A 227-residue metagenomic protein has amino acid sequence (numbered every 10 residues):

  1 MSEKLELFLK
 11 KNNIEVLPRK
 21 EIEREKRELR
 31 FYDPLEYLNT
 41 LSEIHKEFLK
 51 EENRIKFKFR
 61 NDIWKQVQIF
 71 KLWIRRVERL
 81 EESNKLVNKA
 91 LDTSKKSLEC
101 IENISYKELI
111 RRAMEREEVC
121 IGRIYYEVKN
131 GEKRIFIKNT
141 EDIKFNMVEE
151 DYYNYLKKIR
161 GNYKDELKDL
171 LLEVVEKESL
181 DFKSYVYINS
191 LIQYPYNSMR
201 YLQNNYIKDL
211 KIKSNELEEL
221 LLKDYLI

Functional and structural regions predicted by a protein language model:
M1-L17, D92, E99, N103 (+2 more regions): Short, Lys/Arg-enriched, disordered terminal segments
S2-I55: ATP-binding pocket architecture of kinase catalytic cores
R19-R30, K46-L49, Q66-E78, Y155 (+1 more regions): A glycine-centered beta->alpha junction motif in the catalytic cores of kinase/phosphotransferase enzymes
R54-V119, D169, L221-D224: ATP-dependent phospho-/nucleotidyl transfer catalytic cores
R76-E82, L86, K107, K183-S184 (+1 more regions): Helical subdomain adjoining the active site within ATP-dependent kinase catalytic cores
I101-Y152: Active-site acidic catalytic loop and adjacent metal/ATP-binding pocket of ATP-dependent phosphoryl transfer enzymes
F145-L180, I192-K211: Active-site activation/catalytic loop segments of kinase-like enzymes and analogous catalytic loops in related
V186-S190: Amphipathic alpha-helical elements of HEAT/ARM-like alpha-solenoid repeat scaffolds that form extended
